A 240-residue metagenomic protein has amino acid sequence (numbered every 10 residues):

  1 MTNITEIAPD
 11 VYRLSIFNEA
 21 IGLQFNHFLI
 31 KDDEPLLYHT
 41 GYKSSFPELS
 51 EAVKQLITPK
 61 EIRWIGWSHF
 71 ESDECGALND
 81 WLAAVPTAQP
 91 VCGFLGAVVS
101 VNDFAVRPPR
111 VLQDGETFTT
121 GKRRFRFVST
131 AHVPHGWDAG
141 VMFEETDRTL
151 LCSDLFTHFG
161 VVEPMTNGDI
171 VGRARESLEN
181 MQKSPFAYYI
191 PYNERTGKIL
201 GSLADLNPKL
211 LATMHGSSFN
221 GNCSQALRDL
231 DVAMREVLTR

Functional and structural regions predicted by a protein language model:
T2-K54, V141-C152: Conserved beta-strand hairpin/beta-sheet module of binuclear metal-dependent hydrolase folds, prominently
E6-P9, A88-A139, P191, R195-A204: Metallo-beta-lactamase
R13-E19, G41-K43, W67-H69, R126-H132 (+1 more regions): Short, flexible loop segments at the rims of nucleotide/cofactor-binding pockets, characterized by
Y38-T40, I62-F70, Q89-F94, L150-D154 (+2 more regions): Active-site neighborhood of phospho(di)ester-bond hydrolases with catalytic His/Asp-centered motifs
Y42-K43, S72, T157, S218: Short, glycine/acidic-enriched loop or turn micro-motifs at the edges of active sites
S45-V91: Active-site metal-binding motif and surrounding structural segment of the metallo-beta-lactamase
V85-A88, N220-R240: Short acidic, glycine/proline-enriched helix-loop-strand junctions
H132-T213, S217-S224, V232-M234: Metallo-beta-lactamase
